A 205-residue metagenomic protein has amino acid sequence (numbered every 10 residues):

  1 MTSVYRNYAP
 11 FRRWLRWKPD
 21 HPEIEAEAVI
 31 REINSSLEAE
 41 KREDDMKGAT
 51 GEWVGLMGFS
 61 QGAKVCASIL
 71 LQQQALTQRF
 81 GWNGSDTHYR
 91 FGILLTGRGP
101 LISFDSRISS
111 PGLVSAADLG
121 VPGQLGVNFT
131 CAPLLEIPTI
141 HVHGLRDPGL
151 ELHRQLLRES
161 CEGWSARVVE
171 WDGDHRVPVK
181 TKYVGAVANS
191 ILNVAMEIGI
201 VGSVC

Functional and structural regions predicted by a protein language model:
M1-E52: Serine-hydrolase catalytic machinery in alpha/beta-hydrolase-like enzymes
A26, I30, N34, T181-L192: Short, amphipathic alpha-helical "lid/cap" segments that border enzyme active or binding sites
G51-V54, I137: Short coil/turn segments at beta-strand junctions that form active-site/ligand-binding loops
M57-G62, C66: Gly/Ala-rich beta-loop-alpha elbow adjacent to hydrolase catalytic centers
C66-L70, F104-D105: A short acidic (Asp/Glu
S68-Y89: Conserved hydrolase catalytic core segment
D86, R90-F91, T96-K182, N189-M196: The feature captures the conserved acid-bearing segment of alpha/beta-hydrolase catalytic domains
G199-C205: Alpha/beta-hydrolase-fold serine-hydrolase catalytic core, especially in secreted/extracellular enzymes
